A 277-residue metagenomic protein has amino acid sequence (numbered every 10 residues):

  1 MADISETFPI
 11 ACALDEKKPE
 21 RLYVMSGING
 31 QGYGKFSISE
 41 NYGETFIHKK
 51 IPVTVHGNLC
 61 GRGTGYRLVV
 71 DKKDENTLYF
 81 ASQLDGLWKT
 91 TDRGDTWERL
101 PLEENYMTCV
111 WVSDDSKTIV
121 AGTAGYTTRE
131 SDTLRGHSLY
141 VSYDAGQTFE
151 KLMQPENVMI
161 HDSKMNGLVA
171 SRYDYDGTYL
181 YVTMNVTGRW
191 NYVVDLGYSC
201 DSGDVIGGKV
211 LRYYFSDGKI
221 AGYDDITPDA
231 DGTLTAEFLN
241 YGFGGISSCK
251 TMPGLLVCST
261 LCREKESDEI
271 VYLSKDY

Functional and structural regions predicted by a protein language model:
M1-A2, I47-P52, E98-L102, E150-E156 (+2 more regions): Beta-propeller fold detector
D3-F8, T54-T64, N105, N157-G167 (+1 more regions): Short glycine-/Asp-/Thr-/Trp-enriched loop segments that recur within the blades of beta-propeller repeat domains
A11, R67, C109, G167-R172 (+1 more regions): Conserved beta-strand position repeated once per blade in WD40 beta-propeller domains
L14-P19, V70-E75, V112-S116, R172-G177 (+1 more regions): Residue-level detector of Asp-centered blade-edge/turn motifs that repeat once per structural unit in beta-propeller
I28-G32, D85-G86, G125-S131, T187-N191 (+1 more regions): Short glycine/acidic-enriched loop and turn motifs that connect beta-strands
G34-I38, G86-K89, H137-V141, D195-G197 (+2 more regions): A short loop-to-beta-strand structural motif that recurs across blades of beta-propeller domains
S39-E40, K72, T90-T91, S113 (+5 more regions): Conserved Ser/Thr-centered positions that define the repeating blades of beta-propeller domains
